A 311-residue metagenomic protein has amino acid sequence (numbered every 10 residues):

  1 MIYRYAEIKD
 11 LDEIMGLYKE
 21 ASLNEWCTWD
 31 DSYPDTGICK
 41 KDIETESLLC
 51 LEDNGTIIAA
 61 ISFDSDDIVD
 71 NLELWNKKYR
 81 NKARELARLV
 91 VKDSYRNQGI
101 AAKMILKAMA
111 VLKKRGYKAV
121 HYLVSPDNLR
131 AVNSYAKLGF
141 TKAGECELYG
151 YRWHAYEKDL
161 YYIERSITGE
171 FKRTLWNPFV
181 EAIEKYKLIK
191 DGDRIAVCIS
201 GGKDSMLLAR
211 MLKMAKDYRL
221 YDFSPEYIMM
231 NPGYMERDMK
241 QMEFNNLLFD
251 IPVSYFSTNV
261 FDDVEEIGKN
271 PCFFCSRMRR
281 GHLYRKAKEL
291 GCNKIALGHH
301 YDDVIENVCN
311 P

Functional and structural regions predicted by a protein language model:
I2-G16: A short beta-loop-alpha structural element at the N-terminal edge of CoA-dependent acyl/N-acetyltransferase catalytic
K19-K41: Conserved GNAT-fold acetyl-CoA-binding loop/helix
S47-S62: Conserved beta-hairpin
A60-R88, R96: Conserved acyl-donor/pantetheine-binding loop and adjacent beta-alpha core of acyl/acetyltransferases and related
V91, N97-A110, N133-K137: Conserved acetyl-CoA-binding loop-helix of GNAT-fold acetyltransferases
R96, Y122-V132, L148-R152, N231: Conserved beta-strand-loop-alpha-helix junction that forms the acyl-donor binding cleft
I105, L112-V124: Conserved GNAT acetyl-CoA-binding A-motif
S166-N310: ATP-dependent adenylation/nucleotidyltransferase module used to activate substrates
